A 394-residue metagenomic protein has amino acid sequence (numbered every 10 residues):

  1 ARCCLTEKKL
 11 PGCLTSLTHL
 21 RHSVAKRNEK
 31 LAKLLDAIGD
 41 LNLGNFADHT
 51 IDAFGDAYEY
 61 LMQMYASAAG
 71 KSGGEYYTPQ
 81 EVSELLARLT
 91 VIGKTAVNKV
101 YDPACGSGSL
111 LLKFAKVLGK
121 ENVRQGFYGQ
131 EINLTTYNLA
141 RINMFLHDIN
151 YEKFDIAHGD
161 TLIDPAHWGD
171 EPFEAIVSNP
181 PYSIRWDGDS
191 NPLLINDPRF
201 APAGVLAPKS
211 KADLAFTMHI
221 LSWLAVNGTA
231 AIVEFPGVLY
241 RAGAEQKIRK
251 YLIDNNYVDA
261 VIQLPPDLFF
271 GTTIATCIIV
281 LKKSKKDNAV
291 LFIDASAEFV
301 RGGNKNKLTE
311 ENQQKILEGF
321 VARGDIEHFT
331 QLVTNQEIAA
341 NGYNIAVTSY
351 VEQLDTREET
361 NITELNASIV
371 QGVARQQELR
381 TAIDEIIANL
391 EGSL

Functional and structural regions predicted by a protein language model:
A1-T95, E152-D164, Q263-P266, N288-S296 (+1 more regions): Non-catalytic, mostly N-terminal accessory regions of nucleic-acid modification and defense proteins
R2-L5, H22-N28, H49-D56, G106-L112 (+3 more regions): Short, functional N-terminal and low-complexity linear motifs
V24-R27, F46-T50, E75, G129 (+3 more regions): Alpha-helix initiation/capping motif
A47, G119-K120, L146, F269-G271: Generic marker of residues within folded, mature protein domains
S72-S178, S183-L194, R199-G204, L214-A215 (+2 more regions): Conserved S-adenosyl-L-methionine
D164, W168-L394: A conserved structural/catalytic subdomain of Rossmann-like adenosyl-cofactor enzymes
